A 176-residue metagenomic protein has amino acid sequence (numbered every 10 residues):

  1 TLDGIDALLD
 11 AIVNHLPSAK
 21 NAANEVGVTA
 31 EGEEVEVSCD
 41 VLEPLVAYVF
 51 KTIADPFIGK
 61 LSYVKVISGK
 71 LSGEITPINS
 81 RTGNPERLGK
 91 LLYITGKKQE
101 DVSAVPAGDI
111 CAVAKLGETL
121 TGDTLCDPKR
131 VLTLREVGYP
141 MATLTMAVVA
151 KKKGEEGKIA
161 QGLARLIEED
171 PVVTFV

Functional and structural regions predicted by a protein language model:
T1-V176: Structural and coupling elements of P-loop NTPases
